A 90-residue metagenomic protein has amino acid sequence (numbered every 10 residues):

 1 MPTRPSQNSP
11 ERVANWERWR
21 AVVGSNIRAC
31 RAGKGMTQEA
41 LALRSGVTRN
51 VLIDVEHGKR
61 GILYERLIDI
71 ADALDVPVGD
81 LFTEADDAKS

Functional and structural regions predicted by a protein language model:
M1-A29, G33-K34, E39, A88-S90: N-terminal flexible/basic segments that precede or flank functional cores
A32, L43, D72: Alpha-helical residues within the helix-turn-helix
G35-D54: Short alpha-helical DNA-recognition segment
N50, R60, G79: Key DNA-contact positions within bacterial/archaeal DNA-binding proteins
E56, R66, L74, F82: DNA major-groove recognition helix of helix-turn-helix
K59-D69: Short, basic-rich loop-to-helix N-cap that marks the start of a DNA-contacting helix
D75-S90: Short C-terminal boundary/hinge segments that cap the last helix of small helical domains
